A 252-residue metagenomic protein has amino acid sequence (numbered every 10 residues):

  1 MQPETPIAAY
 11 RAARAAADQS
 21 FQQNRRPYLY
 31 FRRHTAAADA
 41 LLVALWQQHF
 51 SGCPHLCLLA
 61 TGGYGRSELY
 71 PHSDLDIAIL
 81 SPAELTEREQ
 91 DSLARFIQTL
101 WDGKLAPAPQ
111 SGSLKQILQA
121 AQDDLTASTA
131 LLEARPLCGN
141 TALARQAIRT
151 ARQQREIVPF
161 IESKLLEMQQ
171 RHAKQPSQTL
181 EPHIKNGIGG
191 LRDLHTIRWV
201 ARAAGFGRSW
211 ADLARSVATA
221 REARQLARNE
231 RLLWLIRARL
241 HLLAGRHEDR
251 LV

Functional and structural regions predicted by a protein language model:
M1-V252: A nucleotide- and high-energy phosphate-metabolite-utilizing enzyme signature
